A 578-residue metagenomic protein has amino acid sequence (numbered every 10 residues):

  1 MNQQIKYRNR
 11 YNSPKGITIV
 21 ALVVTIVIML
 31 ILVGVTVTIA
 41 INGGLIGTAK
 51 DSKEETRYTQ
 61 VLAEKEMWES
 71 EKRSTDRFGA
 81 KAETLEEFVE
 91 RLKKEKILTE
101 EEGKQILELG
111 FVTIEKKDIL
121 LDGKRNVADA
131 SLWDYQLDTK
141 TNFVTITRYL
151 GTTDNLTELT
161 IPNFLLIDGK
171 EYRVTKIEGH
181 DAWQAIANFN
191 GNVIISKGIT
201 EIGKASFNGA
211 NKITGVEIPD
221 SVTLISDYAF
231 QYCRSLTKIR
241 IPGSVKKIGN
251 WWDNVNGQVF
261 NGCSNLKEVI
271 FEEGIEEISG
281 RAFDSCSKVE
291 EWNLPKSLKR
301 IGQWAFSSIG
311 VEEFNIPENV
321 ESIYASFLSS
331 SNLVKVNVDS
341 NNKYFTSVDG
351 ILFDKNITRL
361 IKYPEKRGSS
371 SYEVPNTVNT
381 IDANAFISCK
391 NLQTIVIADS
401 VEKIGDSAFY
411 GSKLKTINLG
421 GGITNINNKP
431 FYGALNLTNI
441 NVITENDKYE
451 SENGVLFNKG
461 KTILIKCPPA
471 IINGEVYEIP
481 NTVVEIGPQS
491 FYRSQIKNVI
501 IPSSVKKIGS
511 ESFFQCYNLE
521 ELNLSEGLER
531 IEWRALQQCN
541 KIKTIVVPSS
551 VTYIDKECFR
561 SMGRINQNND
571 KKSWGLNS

Functional and structural regions predicted by a protein language model:
M1-K15: N-terminal leader/signal peptides at the extreme start of proteins
K15-I39: N-terminal single-pass transmembrane signal-anchor helix
T36, A40, G44-T48: Basic helix-extension-helix modules of the SAP/HeH family
L45-A80: Membrane-proximal N-terminal amphipathic helix
A49-L62, G123-W133, T147: Intrinsically disordered, low-complexity repeat and linker tracts
S70-G123: Extracellular/periplasmic head regions of type IV pilus-like filament subunits
L137-V144, D154-K176, A187-E201, N211-L224 (+13 more regions): Structural signature of tandem-repeat unit edges
